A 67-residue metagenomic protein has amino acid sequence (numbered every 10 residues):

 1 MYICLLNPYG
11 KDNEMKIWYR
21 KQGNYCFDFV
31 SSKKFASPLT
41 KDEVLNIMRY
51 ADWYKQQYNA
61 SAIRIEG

Functional and structural regions predicted by a protein language model:
M1-Y2, L6-K34: Short aromatic-glycine-(Arg/Gly/Cys) micro-motifs in beta-strand/loop hairpins
K33-G67: Short, mixed-charge low-complexity intrinsically disordered segments
